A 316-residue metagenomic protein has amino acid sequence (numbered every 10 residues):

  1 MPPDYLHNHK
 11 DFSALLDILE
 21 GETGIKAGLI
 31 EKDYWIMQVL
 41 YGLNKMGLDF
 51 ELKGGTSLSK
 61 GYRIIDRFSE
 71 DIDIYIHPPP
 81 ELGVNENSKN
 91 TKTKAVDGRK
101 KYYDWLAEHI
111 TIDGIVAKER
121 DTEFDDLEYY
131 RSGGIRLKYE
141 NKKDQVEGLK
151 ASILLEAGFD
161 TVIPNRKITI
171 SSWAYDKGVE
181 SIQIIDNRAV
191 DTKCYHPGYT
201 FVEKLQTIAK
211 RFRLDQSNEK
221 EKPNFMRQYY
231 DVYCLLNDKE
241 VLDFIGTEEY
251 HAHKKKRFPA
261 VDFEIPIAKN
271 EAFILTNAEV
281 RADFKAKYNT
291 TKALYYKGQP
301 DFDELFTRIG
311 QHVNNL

Functional and structural regions predicted by a protein language model:
M1-F50, K60-D66, P78-L316: Structured mid-to-C-terminal alpha-helical surface segments
L52-T56: Glycine-rich beta-strand-to-loop/alpha-helix junction loops that act as flexible
I74-Y75: Helix-loop-helix units of permease transmembrane domains in multi-pass membrane transporters, especially ABC
